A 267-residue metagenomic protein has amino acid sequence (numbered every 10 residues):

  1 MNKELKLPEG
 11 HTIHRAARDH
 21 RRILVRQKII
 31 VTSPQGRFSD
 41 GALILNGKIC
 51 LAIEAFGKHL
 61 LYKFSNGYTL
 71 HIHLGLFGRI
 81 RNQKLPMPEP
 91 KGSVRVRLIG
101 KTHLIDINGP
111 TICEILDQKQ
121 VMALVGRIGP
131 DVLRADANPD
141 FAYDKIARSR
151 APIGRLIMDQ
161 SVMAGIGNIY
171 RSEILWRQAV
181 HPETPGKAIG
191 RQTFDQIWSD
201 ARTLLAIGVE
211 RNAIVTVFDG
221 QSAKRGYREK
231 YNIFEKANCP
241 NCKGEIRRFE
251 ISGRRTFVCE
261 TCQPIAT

Functional and structural regions predicted by a protein language model:
M1-T267: Structured catalytic/nucleic-acid-binding cores of DNA maintenance enzymes
